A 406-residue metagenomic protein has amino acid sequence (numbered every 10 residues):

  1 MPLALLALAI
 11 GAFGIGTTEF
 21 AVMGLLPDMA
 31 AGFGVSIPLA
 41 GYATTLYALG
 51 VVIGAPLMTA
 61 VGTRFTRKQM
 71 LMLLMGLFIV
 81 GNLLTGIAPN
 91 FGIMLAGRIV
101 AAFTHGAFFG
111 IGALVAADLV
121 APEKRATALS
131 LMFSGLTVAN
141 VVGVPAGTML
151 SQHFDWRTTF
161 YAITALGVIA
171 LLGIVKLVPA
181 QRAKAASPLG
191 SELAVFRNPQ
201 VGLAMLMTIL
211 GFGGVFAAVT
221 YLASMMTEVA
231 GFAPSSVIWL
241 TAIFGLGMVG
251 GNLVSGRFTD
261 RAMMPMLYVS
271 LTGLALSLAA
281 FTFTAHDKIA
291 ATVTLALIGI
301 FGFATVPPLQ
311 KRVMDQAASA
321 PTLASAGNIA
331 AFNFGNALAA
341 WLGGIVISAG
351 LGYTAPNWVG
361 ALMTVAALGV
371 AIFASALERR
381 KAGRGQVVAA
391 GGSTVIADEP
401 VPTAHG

Functional and structural regions predicted by a protein language model:
L6, L77-L84, G92-A101, I289-L297: Paired small-residue
G34, T66, I87-I93, G231 (+1 more regions): Helix-breaking motifs and short loop linkers at transmembrane-helix boundaries and internal kinks in secondary membrane
I53-G92: Conserved MFS/SLC helix-loop-helix module at the cytosolic interface between two early adjacent transmembrane helices
A55-T66, G251-M263, I347-S348: Helix-to-loop junctions at the C-terminal end of transmembrane segments in multipass secondary transporters
I93, A121-K176, Y221, M225: Helix-loop-helix hairpin linking two adjacent transmembrane segments in secondary transporters
G97-G135: Cytoplasmic helix-loop-helix junction between adjacent transmembrane helices in 12-TM secondary transporters
T164-K184, V370-S375: C-terminal membrane-cytosol helix-exit motif in multi-pass small-molecule transporters
Q316-Y353, G360: A late C-terminal transmembrane helix in Major Facilitator Superfamily
